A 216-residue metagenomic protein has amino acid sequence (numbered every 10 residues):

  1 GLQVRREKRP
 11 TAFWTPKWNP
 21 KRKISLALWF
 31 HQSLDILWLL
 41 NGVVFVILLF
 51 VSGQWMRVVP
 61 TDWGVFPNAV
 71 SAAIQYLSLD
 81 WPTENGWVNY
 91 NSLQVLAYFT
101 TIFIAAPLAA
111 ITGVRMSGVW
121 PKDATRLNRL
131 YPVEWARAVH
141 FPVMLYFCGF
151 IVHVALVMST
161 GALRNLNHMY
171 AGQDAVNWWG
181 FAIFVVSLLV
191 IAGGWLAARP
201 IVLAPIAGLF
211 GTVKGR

Functional and structural regions predicted by a protein language model:
G1-R216: Membrane-embedded alpha-helical bundles that constitute the cytochrome b-like, heme-associated redox core of multi-pass
